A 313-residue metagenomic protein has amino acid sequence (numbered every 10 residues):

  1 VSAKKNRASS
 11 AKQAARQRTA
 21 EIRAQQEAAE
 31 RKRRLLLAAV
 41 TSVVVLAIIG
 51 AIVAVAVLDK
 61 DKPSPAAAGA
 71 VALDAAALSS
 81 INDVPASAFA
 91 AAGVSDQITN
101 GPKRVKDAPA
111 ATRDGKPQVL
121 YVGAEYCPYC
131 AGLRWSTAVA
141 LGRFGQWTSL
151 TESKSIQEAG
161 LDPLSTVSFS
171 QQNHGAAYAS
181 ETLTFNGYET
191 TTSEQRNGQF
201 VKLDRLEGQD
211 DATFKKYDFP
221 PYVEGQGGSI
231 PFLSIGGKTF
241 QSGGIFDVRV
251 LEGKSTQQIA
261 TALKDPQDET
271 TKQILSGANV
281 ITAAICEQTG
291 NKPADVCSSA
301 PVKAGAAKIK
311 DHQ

Functional and structural regions predicted by a protein language model:
V1-P117, G132, G142, Q146-Q313: Non-globular targeting/processing and membrane-anchoring segments
R113-C127, T137-V139: Short active-site neighborhood of thiol/selenol oxidoreductases, capturing the structured segment around
